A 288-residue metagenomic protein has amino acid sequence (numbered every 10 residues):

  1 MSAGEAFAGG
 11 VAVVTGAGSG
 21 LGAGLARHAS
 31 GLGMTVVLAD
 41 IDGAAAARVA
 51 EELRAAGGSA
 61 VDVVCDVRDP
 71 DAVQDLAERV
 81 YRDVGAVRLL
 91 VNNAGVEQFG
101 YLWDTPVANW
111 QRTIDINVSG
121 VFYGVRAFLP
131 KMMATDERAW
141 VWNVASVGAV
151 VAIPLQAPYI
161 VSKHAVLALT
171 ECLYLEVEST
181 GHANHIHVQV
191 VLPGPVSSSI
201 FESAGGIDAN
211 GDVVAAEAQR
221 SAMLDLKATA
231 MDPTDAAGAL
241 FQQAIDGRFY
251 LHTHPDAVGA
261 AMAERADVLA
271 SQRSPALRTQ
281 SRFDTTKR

Functional and structural regions predicted by a protein language model:
S2-V37: Canonical Rossmann dinucleotide-binding motif of NAD(H)/NADP(H)-dependent dehydrogenases/reductases, specifically
L32-R48: Conserved glycine-rich Rossmann-like NAD(P)H-binding loop of the short-chain dehydrogenase/reductase
G43-A44, V64-D75, V107: The beta1-alpha1 cofactor-binding region of Rossmann-like NAD(H)/NADP(H)-dependent oxidoreductases
Y101-L102, N109-Q111: Substrate-binding pocket helix/loop in short-chain dehydrogenase/reductase
V125, S162: Active-site helix of classical SDR
S146: Residue(s) in the substrate-gating loop at a strand-loop-helix junction that position the organic substrate next
S179-H254: SDR active-site lid
